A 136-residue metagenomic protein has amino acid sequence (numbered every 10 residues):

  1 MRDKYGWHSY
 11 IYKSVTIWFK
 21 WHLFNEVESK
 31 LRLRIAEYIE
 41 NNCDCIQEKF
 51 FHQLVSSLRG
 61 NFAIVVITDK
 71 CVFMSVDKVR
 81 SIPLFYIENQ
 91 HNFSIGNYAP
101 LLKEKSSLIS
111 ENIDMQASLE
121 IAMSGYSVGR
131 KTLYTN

Functional and structural regions predicted by a protein language model:
M1-N136: Cysteine-centered catalytic environments shared across enzyme families
